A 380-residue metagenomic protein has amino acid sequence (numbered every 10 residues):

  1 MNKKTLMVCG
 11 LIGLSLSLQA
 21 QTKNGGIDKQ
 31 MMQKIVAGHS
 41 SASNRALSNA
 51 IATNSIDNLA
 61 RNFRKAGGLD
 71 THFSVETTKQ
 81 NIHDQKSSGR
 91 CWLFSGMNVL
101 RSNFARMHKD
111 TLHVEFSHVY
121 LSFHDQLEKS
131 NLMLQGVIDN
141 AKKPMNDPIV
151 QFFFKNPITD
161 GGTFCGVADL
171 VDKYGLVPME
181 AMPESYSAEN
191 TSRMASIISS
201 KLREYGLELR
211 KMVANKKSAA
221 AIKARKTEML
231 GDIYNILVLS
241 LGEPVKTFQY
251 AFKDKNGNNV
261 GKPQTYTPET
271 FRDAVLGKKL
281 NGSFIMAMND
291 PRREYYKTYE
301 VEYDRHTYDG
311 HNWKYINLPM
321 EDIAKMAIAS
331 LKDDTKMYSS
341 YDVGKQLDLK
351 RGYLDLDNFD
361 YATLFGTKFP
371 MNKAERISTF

Functional and structural regions predicted by a protein language model:
M1-K23: Bacterial Sec-dependent N-terminal signal peptides
L6-C9, Q21, D273, K278 (+1 more regions): Compositionally biased, low-complexity repeat tracts
L14-L16, A20, R106, A141-K142 (+3 more regions): Alpha-helix boundary/interfacial micro-motifs
T22-N81: N-terminal regions that are enriched for targeting/export leaders and immediately downstream pro/stem segments
D28, S55, S117, Y266-T267 (+3 more regions): Helix N-terminus capping/helix-initiation residues
N49-I51, D57-L59, K65-G67, F94-N98 (+2 more regions): Short linear motifs at secondary-structure transitions and domain/linker junctions
G68-L280, F284-Y299, R305-Y338: Active-site nucleophile-adjacent alpha helix/oxyanion-hole segment immediately C-terminal to the catalytic cysteine
S87, F153-F154, S200-L202, E321-F380: Active-site-adjacent substructure of cysteine-protease-like catalytic cores
